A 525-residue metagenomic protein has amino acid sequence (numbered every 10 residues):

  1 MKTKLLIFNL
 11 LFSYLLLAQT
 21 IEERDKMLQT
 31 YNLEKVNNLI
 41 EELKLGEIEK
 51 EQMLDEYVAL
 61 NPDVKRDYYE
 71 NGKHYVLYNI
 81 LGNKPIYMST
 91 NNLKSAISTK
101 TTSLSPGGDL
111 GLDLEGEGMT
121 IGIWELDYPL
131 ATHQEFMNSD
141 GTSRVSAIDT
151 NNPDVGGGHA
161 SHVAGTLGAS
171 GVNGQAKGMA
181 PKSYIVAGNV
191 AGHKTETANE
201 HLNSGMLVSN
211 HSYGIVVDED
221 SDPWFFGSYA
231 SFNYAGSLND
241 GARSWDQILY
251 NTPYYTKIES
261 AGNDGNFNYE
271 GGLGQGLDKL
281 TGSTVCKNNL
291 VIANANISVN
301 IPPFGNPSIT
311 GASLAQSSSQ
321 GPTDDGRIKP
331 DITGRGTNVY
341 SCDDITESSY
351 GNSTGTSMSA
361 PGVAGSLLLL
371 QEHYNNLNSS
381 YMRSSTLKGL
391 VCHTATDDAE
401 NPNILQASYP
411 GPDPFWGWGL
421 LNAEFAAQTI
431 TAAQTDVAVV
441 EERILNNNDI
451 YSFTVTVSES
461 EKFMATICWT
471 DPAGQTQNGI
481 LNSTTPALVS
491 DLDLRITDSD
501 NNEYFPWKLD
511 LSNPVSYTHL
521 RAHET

Functional and structural regions predicted by a protein language model:
M1-E23, L494: Bacterial Sec-dependent N-terminal signal peptides
I21, N92-S209, V216-S221, N251-T256 (+5 more regions): Subtilisin-like serine protease catalytic core
R24, N32-K73, N79-I123, I148-G156 (+4 more regions): N-terminal domain-start motif of subtilase-like serine proteases
V190, T333-N403: Hydrolase catalytic cores
V208-S341, C392-A395, M464-A473: Catalytic-core segments of hydrolase enzymes
P412-S490, D498: Secreted peptidase-domain scaffold signal
D500-W507: Surface-exposed loop/edge segments in extracytoplasmic proteins
T518-T525: Conserved small/polar residues in nucleotide/adenosyl-binding loops
